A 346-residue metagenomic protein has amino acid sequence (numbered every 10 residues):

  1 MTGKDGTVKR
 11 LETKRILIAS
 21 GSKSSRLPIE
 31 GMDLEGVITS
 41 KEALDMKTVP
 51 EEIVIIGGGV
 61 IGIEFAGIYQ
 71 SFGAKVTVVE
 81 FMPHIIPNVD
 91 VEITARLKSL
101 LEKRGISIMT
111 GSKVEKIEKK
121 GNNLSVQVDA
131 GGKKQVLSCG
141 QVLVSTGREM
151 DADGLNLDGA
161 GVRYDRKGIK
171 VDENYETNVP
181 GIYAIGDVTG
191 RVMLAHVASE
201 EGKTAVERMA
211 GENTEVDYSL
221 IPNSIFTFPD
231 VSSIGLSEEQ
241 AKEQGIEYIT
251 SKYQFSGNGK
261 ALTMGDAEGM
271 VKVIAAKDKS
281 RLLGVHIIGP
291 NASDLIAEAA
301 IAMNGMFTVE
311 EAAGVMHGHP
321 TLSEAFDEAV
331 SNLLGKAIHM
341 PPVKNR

Functional and structural regions predicted by a protein language model:
D5-R15, G132-Q141, A152, N178: Core beta-strand elements of the Rossmann-like FAD/NAD(P) dinucleotide-binding domain in flavoenzyme oxidoreductases
R10-G21, I55-I56, V76, L137-G147 (+3 more regions): Short hydrophobic core segments
S20-K75, V79, S107-I108, D158-N178: Glycine-rich dinucleotide-binding loop and its adjacent helix/turn
K23-S25, M109, R163-D165, E212-P222 (+1 more regions): A short alpha-helix-loop-beta-strand transition element characteristic of N-terminal alpha/beta dinucleotide-binding
D33-P50, S138-A210, A313: FAD-site-proximal beta/loop scaffold in flavoenzymes
L44-D45, P50-V54, V60-K133, R191-S199 (+1 more regions): Rossmann-like dinucleotide-binding cores of NAD(P)H-dependent redox enzymes
A210, F226-S237, K242-R346: Flexible, glycine-rich terminal cap/loop adjacent to redox cofactors in electron-transfer oxidoreductases
